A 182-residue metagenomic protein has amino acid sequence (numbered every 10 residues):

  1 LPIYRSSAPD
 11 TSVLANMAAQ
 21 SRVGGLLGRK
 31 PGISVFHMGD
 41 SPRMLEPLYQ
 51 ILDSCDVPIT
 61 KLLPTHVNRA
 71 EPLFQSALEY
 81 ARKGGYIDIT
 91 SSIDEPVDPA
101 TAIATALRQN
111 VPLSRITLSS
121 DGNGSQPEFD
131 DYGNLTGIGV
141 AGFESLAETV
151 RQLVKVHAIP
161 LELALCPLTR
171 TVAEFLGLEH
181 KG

Functional and structural regions predicted by a protein language model:
L1-I3: Flexible glycine-/small-residue-enriched beta->alpha junction loops that bind anionic phosphate/pyrophosphate groups
R5-P9, V13, A19-F129, L135-T136: Active-site core of metal-dependent hydrolases
Q109-G182: His/Asp/Glu-enriched, well-ordered alpha-helical/loop segment that forms or immediately abuts the divalent-metal
